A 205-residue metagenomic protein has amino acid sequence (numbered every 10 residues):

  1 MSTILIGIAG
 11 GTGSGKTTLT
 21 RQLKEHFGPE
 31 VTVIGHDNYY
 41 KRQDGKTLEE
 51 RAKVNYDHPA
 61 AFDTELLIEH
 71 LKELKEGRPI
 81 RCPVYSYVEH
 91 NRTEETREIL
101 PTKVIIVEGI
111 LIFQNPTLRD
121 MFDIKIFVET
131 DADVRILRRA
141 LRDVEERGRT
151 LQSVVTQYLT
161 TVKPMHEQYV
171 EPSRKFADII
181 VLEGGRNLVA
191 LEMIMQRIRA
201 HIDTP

Functional and structural regions predicted by a protein language model:
L5-G7: Short hydrophobic/aromatic beta-strand immediately N-terminal to the Walker A/P-loop
G11: P-loop (Walker A) phosphate-binding loop of NTP-binding proteins
K16: Conserved lysine of the Walker
L19: Hydrophobic positions on the alpha1 helix immediately C-terminal to the Walker A/P-loop
E25-I34: Post-Walker A helix-loop "phosphate-sensing" segment adjacent to the P-loop in P-loop NTPases
T32-V33, K41, G45-E89: Conserved nucleotide-sensing/catalytic segment adjacent to the nucleotide-binding pocket in NTP-handling enzymes
T93-R147: ATP-dependent NMP and nucleoside kinases share a basic, alpha-helical "lid"
L100-P101, L141, K163-P205: NTP-dependent small-molecule kinase module
